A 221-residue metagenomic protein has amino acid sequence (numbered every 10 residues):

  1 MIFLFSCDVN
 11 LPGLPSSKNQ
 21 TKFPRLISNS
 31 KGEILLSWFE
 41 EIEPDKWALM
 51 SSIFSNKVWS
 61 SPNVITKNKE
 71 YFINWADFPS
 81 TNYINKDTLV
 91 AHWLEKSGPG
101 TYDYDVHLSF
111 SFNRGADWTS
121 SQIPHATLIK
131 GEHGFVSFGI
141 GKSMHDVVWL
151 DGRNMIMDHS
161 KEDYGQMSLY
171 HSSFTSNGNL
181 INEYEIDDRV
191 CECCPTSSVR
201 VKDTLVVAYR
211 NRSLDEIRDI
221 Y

Functional and structural regions predicted by a protein language model:
M1-F5: Sec-dependent N-terminal signal peptides
C7-Y221: Extracellular, repeat-based ectodomains that mediate carbohydrate processing or recognition
